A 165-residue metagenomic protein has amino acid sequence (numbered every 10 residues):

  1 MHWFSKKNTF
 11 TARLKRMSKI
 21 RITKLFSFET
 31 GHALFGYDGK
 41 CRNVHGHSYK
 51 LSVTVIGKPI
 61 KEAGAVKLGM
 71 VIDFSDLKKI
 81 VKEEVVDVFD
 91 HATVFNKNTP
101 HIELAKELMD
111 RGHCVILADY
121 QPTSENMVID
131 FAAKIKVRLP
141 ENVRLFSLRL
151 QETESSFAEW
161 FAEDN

Functional and structural regions predicted by a protein language model:
W3-F4, F10-N165: Charge-rich, low-complexity N-terminal segments
